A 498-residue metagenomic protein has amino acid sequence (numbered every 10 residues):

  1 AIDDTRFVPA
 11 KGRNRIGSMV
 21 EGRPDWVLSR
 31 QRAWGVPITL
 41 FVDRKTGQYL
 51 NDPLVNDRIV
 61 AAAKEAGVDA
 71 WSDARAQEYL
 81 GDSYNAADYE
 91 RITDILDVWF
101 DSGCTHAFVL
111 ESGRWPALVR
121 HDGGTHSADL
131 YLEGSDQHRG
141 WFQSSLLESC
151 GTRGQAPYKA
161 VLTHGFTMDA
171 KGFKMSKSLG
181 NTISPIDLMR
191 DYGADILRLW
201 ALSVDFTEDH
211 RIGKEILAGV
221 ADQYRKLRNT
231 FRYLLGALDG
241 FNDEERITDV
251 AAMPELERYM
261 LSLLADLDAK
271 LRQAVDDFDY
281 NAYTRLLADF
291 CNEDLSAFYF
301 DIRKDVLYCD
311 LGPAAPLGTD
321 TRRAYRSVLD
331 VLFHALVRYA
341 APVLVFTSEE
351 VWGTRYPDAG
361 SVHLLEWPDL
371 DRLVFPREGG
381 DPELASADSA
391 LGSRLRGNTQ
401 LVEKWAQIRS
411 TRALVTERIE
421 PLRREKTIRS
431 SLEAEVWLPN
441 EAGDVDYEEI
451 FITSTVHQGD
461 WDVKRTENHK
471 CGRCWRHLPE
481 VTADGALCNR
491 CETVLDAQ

Functional and structural regions predicted by a protein language model:
A1-D239, M260-R303, L307, S327-A340 (+1 more regions): Structured secondary-structure scaffolds
T39, E467-K470, D484-L487: Short metal-coordination and nucleic-acid-contact micro-motifs, chiefly zinc-binding Cys/His arrays
V42, Y89, F241-R272, F300-E378 (+4 more regions): Acidic, turn-prone loop/beta-hairpin segments
G47-V60, V415, R423-H469: A broadly conserved sequence feature marking short terminus-proximal activation segments in nucleic acid-centric
R91, E480-A483, A497-Q498: Short, non-ligating residues that shape and space the ligands of small metal-coordination modules and catalytic
L217-E244, P342-T354, E433-Q458: Structured, non-catalytic alpha/beta "coupling" segments that mediate domain-domain communication and provide generic
S386-N398: Short Gly/Ser/Thr- and charged-rich N-terminal loops/segments that act as flexible capping/hinge elements
W475-L478, N489-E492: Cys/His-coordinated zinc-binding microdomains
